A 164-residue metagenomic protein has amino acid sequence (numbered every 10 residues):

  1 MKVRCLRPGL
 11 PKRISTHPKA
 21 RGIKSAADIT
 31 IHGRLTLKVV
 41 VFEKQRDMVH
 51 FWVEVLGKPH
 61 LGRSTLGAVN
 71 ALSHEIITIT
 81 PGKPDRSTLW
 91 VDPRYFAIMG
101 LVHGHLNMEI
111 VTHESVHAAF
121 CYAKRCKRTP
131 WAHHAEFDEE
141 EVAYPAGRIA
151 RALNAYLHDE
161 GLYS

Functional and structural regions predicted by a protein language model:
M1-S87, R94-Y95, H103, L162-Y163: A metal-dependent hydrolase signature that marks the N-terminal structural subdomain at the beginning of catalytic folds
V49, K58-P59, A97, F120 (+2 more regions): Residue-level detector of solvent-exposed, low-hydrophobicity positions
V91-V111: Short pre-active-site segment immediately N-terminal to the catalytic Zn-binding motif
G104-E109, F120-Y163: Post-HEXXH active-site segment of zinc metalloproteases
E114: Walker B catalytic acidic pair
H117: Active-site micro-motifs of SAM-dependent methyltransferase domains
